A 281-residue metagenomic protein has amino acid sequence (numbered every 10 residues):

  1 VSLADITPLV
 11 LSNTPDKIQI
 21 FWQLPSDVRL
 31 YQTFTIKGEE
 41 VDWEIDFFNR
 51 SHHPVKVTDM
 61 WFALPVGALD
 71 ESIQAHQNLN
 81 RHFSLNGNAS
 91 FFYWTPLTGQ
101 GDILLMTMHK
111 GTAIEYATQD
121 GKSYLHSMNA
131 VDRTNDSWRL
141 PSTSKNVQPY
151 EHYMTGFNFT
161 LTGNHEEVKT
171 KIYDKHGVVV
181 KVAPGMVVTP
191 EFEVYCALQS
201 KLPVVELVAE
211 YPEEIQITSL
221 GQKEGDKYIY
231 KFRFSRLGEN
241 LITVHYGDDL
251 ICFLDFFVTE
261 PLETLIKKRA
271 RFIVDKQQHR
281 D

Functional and structural regions predicted by a protein language model:
V1-V41, R50-H52, S127-T143, P149: Extended, loop-rich substrate-binding clefts of extracytoplasmic carbohydrate-active enzymes
I18-L30, I36-S90, T243-T259: Acidic (Asp/Glu-rich), glycine- and aromatic
R50-H53, M108-H109, G163, S200-L202: Short, acidic/polar linear motifs in exposed loop/turn regions
D70, H76-N146, V204, P212-I217: Trp/Gly-enriched beta-strand surface patches
K145-G163: Short Pro-Gly-centered flexible turn/kink motifs
G163-L202: Extracellular ectodomain segments of secreted/surface proteins
V182-Y195, L250-D281: An acidic-aromatic substrate-binding cleft motif
Q199-K268: Extended acidic/polar, glycine-enriched regions that form or flank non-catalytic beta-rich accessory modules
